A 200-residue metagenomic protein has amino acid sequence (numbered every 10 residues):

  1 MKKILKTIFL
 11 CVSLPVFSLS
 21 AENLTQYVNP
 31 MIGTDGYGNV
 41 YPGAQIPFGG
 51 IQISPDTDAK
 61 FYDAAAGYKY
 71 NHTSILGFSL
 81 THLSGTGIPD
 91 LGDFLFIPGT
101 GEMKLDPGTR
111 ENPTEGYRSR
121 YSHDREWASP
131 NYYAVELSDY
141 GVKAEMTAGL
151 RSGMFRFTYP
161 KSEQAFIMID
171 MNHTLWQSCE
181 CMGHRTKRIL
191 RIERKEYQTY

Functional and structural regions predicted by a protein language model:
K2-L10: Sec-dependent signal peptide recognition, specifically the positively charged N-region followed immediately by
F9-S20: Hydrophobic h-region of N-terminal signal peptides that target proteins for export in Gram-negative bacteria
A21-Y200: Accessory carbohydrate-recognition regions in carbohydrate-active enzymes
